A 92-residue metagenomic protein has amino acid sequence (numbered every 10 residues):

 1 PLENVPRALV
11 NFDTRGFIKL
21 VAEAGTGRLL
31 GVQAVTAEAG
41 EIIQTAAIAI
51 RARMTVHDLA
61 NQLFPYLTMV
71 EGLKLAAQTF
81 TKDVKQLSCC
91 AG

Functional and structural regions predicted by a protein language model:
P1-G92: Flexible, glycine-rich terminal cap/loop adjacent to redox cofactors in electron-transfer oxidoreductases
